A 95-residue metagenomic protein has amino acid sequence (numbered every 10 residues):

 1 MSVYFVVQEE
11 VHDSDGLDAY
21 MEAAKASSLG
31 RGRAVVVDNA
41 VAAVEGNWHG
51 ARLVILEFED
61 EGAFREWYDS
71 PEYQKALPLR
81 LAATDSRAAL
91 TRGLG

Functional and structural regions predicted by a protein language model:
M1-L53, F58-D69, Y73, R92-G95: Short S/T/G/P-rich N-terminal loop/turn motif that feeds into the first structured element of a domain
S70-D85: Electropositive, surface-exposed helix/loop patches at the edges of structured domains that serve as adaptable
L81-G95: C-terminal end-helix/capping segment
